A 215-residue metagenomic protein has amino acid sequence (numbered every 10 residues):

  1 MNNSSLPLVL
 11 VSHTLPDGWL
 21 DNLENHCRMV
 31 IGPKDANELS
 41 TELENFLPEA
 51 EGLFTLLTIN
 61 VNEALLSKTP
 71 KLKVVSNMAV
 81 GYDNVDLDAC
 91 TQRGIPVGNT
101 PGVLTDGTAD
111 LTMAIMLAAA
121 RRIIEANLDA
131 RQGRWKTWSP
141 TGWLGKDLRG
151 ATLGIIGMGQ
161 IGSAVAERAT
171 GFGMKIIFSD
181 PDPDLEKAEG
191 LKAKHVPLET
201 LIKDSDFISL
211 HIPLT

Functional and structural regions predicted by a protein language model:
M1-G98: An N-terminal-biased, well-structured beta-alpha scaffold segment characteristic of Rossmann-like dinucleotide-binding
N25, W138-T215: Rossmann-like dinucleotide/phosphate-binding beta-alpha-beta segment
R28-M29, P96, A118, R122 (+2 more regions): Residue-level detector of anion-binding/catalytic polar loops
P33-E38, L56-L57, Q132-T141, E189-H195: Short gly/ser/thr-rich secondary-structure transition/capping motifs
A36-N37, L104, A130, P183 (+1 more regions): Conserved beta-strand edge residues that scaffold enzyme active sites
G81-N84, L104-G107, D184: Short gly/pro/ser/thr-enriched loop/turn and capping motifs at secondary-structure boundaries
P96-G102, H195-L198: Short beta-strand elements at the ligand-binding edges of bilobed clamshell
P101-T152, A164-E167, F178: Phosphate-binding beta-alpha-beta segment of Rossmann-like dinucleotide-binding domains, i.e., the NAD(P)
